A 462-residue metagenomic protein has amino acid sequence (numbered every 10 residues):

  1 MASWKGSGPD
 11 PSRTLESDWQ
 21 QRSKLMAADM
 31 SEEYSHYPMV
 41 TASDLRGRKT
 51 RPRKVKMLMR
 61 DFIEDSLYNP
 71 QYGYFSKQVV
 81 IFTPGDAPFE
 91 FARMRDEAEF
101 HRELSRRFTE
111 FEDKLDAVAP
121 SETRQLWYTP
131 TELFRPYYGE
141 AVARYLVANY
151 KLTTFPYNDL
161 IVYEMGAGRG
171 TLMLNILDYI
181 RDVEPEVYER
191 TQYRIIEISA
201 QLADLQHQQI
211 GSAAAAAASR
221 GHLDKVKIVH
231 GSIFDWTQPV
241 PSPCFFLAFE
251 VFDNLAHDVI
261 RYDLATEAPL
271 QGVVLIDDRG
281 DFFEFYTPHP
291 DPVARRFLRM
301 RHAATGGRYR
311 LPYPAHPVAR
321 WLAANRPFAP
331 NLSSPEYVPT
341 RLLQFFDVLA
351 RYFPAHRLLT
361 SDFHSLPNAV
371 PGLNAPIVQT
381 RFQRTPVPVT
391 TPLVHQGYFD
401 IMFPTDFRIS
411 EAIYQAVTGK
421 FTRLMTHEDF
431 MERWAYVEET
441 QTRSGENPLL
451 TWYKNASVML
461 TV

Functional and structural regions predicted by a protein language model:
A2-Y163, R169-C244, R408, T418-V462: Rossmann-like AdoMet
F75-S76, D204, A248, N254-H257 (+1 more regions): Short helix/loop capping segments that flank catalytic or ligand/cofactor-binding pockets
P84-L126, R279-N325: Charged, glycine/proline-rich intrinsically disordered loops and linkers
Y128-L133, G307-V462: Long, Lys/Arg- and hydrophobic-enriched amphipathic alpha-helices
A167-M173, D253, S365: Gly/Ser/Thr-rich loops at beta-strand to alpha-helix junctions that form or flank small-molecule/cofactor-binding
Y179-I180, Q208-A213, R261-T266, L373-Q379: Short secondary-structure boundary/capping segments
G231, W236-P239, F252-P269, W321-L322 (+1 more regions): A short, conserved alpha-helix within the catalytic core of class I
L247-Y313, V378-Q383: A mobile, often basic/glycine-rich helix-loop segment that functions as the active-site lid/recognition loop
